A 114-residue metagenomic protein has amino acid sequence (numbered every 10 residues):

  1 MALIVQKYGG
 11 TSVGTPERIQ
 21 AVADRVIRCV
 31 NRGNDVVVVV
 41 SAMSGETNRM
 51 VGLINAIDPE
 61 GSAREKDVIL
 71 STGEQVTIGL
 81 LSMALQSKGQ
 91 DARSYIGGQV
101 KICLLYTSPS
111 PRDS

Functional and structural regions predicted by a protein language model:
M1-S108, R112-S114: Nucleotide/pyrophosphate-binding catalytic subdomain
